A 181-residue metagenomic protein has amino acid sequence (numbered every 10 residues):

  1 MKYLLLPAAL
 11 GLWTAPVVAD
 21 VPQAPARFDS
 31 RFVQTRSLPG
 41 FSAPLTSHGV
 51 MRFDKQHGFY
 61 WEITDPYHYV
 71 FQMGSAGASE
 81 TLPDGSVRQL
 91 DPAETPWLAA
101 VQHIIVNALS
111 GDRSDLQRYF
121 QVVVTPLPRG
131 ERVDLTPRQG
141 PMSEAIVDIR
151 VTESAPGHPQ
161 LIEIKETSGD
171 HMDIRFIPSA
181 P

Functional and structural regions predicted by a protein language model:
M1-Y3: Positively charged n-region of N-terminal signal peptides that target proteins for export
W13-P16: N-terminal signal peptide c-region/cleavage motif recognized by signal peptidases
D20-S37, F41-P44, T81-R138: Flexible, processing/modification-adjacent segments and terminal tails in exported/periplasmic/extracellular proteins
L38-P39, Y67-Y69, P141-M142: Short beta-strands and strand-coil junctions in structured, solvent-facing domains, enriched
A43-G49, D148, D170: Amphipathic hydrophobic-ligand
G49-F53, V151-S154: Extended lipid/amphipathic-ligand handling interfaces
V50-H103, M172: An acidic-aromatic
R113, Q117-Y119, P126-P181: Gly/Pro-enriched, hydrophobic low-complexity segments that function as extracytoplasmic propeptides/linkers
